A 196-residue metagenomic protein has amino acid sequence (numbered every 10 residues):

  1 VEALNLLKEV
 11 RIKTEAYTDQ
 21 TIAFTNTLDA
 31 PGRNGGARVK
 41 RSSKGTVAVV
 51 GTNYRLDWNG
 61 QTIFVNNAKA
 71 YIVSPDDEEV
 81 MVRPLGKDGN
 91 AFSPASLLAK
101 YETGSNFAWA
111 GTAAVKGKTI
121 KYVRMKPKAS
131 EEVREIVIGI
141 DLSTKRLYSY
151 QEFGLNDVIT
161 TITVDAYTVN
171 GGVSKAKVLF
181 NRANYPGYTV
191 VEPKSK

Functional and structural regions predicted by a protein language model:
V1-V39, V50-N53, N184, T189-K196: N-terminal leader/targeting segments and the immediate start of mature chains
L4-N5, I22, L98-A110, T161-I162: A short, amphipathic edge element
T25-P31, D57, V73-P75, K126-K128 (+1 more regions): A generic structural motif
V39-R41, V50, D57, Y101 (+1 more regions): Residues that act as N-cap/strand-start positions at coil-to-secondary-structure junctions
S43-V50, F64-N66, I136-S149: A short, surface-exposed beta-strand/turn
K44-F92, I159-T161: An acidic-aromatic
A108-T112, K116-P186, V191-P193: Gly/Pro-enriched, hydrophobic low-complexity segments that function as extracytoplasmic propeptides/linkers
